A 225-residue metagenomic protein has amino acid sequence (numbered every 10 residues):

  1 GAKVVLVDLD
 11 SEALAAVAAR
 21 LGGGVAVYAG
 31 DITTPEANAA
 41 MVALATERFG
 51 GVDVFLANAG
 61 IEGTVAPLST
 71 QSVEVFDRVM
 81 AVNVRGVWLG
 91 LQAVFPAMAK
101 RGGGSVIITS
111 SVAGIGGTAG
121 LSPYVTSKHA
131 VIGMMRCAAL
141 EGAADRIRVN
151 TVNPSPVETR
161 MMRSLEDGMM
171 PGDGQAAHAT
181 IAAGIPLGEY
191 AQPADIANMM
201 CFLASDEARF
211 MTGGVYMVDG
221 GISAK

Functional and structural regions predicted by a protein language model:
S11-A13, A29-M41, V73, A194-D195: The beta1-alpha1 cofactor-binding region of Rossmann-like NAD(H)/NADP(H)-dependent oxidoreductases
T34, T151, D173-E207, M211 (+1 more regions): C-terminal helical subdomain
E62-V65, G116, L187, C201 (+1 more regions): Short C-terminal tail/terminal secondary-structure segment of NAD(P)H-dependent dehydrogenase/reductase domains
A66-L68, S72-D77, I181: Substrate-binding pocket helix/loop in short-chain dehydrogenase/reductase
L91, S127, M135: Active-site helix of classical SDR
P96, L140-A144, R209: Alpha-helical segment proximal to the catalytic Tyr-Lys
S111: Residue(s) in the substrate-gating loop at a strand-loop-helix junction that position the organic substrate next
